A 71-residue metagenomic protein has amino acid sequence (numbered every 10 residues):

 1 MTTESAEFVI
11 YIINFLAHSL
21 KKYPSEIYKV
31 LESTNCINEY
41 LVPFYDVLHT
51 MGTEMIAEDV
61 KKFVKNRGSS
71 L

Functional and structural regions predicted by a protein language model:
M1-E26: N-terminal acidic leader/helix
M1-V9, L41, Y45, H49-G52: Charged, low-complexity, helix/coiled-coil-prone segments
I13-A17, C36-I37, K61, K65: Amphipathic alpha-helical core segments of compact helical bundles
A17, S25-L48: Amphipathic, hydrophobic secondary-structure cores in small proteins
L20-Y23, N38, R67, L71: Amphipathic alpha-helical interaction segments
F44-L71: Long, compositionally biased
